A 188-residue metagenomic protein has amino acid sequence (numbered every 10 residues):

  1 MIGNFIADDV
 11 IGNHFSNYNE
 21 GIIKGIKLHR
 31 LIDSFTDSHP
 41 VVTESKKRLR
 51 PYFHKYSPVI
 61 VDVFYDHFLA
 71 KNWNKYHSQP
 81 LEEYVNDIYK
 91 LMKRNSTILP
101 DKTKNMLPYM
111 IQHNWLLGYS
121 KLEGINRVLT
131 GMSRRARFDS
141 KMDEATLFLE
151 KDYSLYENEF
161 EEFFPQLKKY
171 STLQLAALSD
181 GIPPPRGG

Functional and structural regions predicted by a protein language model:
M1-K27, L31-G188: N-terminal leader/auxiliary helical segments
